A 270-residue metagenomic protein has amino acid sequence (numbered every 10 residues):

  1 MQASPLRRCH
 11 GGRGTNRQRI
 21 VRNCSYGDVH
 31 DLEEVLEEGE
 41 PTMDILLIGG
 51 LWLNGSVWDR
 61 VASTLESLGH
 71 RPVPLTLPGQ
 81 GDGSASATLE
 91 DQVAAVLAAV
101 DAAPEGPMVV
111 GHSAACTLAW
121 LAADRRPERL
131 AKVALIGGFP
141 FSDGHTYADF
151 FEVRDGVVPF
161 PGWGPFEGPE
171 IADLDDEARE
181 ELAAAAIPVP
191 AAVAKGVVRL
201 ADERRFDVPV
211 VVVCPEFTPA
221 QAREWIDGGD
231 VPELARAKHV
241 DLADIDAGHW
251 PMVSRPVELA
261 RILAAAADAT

Functional and structural regions predicted by a protein language model:
M43-D82: Conserved HGGG/HGGXW glycine-rich cap/lid loop of the alpha/beta-hydrolase fold
P74-M108, D124, A148-E152: Active-site loop/oxyanion-hole signature of alpha/beta-hydrolase fold enzymes
P107-D143: Conserved hydrolase catalytic core segment
D124, A134-G168, Q221-A222, I226-D230: Flexible "cap/lid" loop of the alpha/beta hydrolase fold
A185-E203: Active-site nucleophile elbow and catalytic-triad environment of alpha/beta-hydrolase enzymes
V212-C214: Short beta-strand/loop motif that positions the catalytic acidic residue of the alpha/beta-hydrolase fold
P219-D246, W250, A266: Conserved loop-alpha-helix segment in the C-terminal half of the alpha/beta-hydrolase fold that carries the catalytic
V253-A265: Post-His helix in hydrolase/transferase enzymes
